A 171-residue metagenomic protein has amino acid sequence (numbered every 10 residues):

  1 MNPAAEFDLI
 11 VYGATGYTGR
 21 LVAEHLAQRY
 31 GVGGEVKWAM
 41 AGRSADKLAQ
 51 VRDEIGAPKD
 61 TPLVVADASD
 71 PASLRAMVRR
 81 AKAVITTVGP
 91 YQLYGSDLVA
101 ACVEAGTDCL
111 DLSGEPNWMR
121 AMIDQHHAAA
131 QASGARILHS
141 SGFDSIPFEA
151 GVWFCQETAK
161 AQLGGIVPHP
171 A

Functional and structural regions predicted by a protein language model:
F7-V32: N-terminal Rossmann NAD(P)H-binding glycine-rich loop of SDR-like oxidoreductase domains
Y12, A41, T87, L112: The conserved SAM/SAH-binding core of class I Rossmann-like methyltransferase domains, concentrating on the hydrophobic
G31-K47: Conserved glycine-rich Rossmann-like NAD(P)H-binding loop of the short-chain dehydrogenase/reductase
V51-K59: Short, conserved SAM-binding/catalytic segment of Class I S-adenosyl-L-methionine-dependent methyltransferases
V64-Y94: Conserved Rossmann-fold cofactor-binding substructure of NAD(P)-dependent oxidoreductases
P90, V99-M119: ADP-ribose/adenylate-binding Rossmann-like module
S113-A135: Rossmann-fold NAD(P)-binding glycine/threonine-rich loop
L138-D144, F148-A171: Conserved anion/nucleotide-ligand pocket segment
